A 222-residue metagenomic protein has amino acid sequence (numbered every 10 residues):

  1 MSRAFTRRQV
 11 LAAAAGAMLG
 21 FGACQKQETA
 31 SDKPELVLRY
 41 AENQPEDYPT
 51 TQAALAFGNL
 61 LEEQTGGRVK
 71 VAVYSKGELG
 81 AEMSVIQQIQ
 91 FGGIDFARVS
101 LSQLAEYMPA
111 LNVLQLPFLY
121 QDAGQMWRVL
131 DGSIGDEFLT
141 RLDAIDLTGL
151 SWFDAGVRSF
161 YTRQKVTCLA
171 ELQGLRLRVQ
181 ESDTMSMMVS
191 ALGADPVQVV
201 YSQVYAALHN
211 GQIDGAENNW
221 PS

Functional and structural regions predicted by a protein language model:
M1-V37: Short, low-complexity disordered leader/linker segments with a strong preference for bacterial N-terminal type II
C24-E42, E62-K70, D143, K165-R176 (+1 more regions): Immediate post-signal peptide segment of exported/extracytoplasmic ligand-binding proteins
R39-A56, K76-G80: Extracytoplasmic "Venus flytrap"
E42, V73-S75, S100, V200: Residue-level recognition of beta-strand->loop/alpha-helix junctions
D47-A72, S133, T184-M187: Short, polar/charged alpha-helical segment
A56, L60-Q64, K70-G93, L111 (+1 more regions): Extracytoplasmic small-molecule ligand-binding "clamshell" domains of the periplasmic binding protein/Venus flytrap
N59, Q90, D95, S100-V197 (+1 more regions): Contiguous mixed-secondary-structure segments that line small-molecule binding/active-site clefts of soluble domains
T184-S186, D195-S222: Pocket-lining segment of extracytoplasmic ligand-binding domains
